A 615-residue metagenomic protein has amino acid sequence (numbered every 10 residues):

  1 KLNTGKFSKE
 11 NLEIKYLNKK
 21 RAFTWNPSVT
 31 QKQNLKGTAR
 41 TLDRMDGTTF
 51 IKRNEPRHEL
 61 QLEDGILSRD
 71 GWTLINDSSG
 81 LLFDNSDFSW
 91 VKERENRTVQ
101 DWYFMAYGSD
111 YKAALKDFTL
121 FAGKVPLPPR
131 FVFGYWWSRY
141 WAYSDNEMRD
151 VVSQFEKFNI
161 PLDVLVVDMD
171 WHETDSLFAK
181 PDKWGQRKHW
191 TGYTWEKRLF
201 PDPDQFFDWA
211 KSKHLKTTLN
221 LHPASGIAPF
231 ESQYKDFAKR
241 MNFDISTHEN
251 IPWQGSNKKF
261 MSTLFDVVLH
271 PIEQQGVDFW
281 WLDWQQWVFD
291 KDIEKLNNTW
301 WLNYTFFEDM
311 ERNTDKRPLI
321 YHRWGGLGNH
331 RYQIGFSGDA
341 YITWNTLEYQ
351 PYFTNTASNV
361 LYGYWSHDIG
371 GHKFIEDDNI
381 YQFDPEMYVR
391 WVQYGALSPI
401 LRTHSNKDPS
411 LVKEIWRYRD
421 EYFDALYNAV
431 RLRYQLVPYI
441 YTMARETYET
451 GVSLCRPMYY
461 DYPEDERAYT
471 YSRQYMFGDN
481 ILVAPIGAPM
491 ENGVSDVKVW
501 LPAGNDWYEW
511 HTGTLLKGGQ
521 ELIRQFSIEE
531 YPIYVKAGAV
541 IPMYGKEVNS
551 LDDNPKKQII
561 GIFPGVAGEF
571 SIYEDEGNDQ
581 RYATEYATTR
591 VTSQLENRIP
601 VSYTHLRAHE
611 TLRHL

Functional and structural regions predicted by a protein language model:
K1-R130, R139-Y140, D145, V152-K157 (+4 more regions): Catalytic and substrate-binding clefts that recognize carbohydrates or anionic sugar/phosphate headgroups
Y16, P161-L426, D461-P463: Aromatic- and carboxylate-enriched substrate-binding clefts and catalytic-loop regions of carbohydrate-active enzymes
E59, I66-L67, L127-P128, E273-Q274 (+3 more regions): Extracellular/periplasmic catalytic domains that process cell-envelope and extracellular macromolecules
S144-Q154, M261-H270: Short, acidic/polar
K157-F158, S176, A468: Ser/Thr/Asn(+Pro)-rich, low-complexity disordered segments
N329, I334, N359-V360, H367 (+2 more regions): Catalytic core of carbohydrate-active enzymes
Y603-H614: Conserved small/polar residues in nucleotide/adenosyl-binding loops
